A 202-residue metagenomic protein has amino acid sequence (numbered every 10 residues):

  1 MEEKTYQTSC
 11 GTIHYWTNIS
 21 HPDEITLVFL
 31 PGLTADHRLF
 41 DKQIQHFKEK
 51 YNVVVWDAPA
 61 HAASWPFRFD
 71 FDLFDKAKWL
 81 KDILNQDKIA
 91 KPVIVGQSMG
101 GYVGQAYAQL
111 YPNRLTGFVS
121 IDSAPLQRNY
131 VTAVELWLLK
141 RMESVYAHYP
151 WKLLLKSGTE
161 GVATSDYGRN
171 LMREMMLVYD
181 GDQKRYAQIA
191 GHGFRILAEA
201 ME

Functional and structural regions predicted by a protein language model:
M1-T12: N-terminal cap/lid segment of alpha/beta-hydrolase-fold proteins
S9-C10, Q45, V54-V95: Active-site loop/oxyanion-hole signature of alpha/beta-hydrolase fold enzymes
G11-P66: Conserved HGGG/HGGXW glycine-rich cap/lid loop of the alpha/beta-hydrolase fold
T26, N52, A90-V93, R114-G117: Structural signature of beta-strand start/N-cap positions in the alpha/beta core of ABC transporter nucleotide-binding
D41, K81, Q105-Q109: Short, hydrophobic alpha-helix immediately C-terminal to the catalytic nucleophile
G96-G100, G104: Gly/Ala-rich beta-loop-alpha elbow adjacent to hydrolase catalytic centers
Q105, Q109-L110, T116-Y149: Flexible "cap/lid" loop of the alpha/beta hydrolase fold
N129-V131, H148-E202: Conserved alpha/beta-hydrolase catalytic His-Asp/Glu region
